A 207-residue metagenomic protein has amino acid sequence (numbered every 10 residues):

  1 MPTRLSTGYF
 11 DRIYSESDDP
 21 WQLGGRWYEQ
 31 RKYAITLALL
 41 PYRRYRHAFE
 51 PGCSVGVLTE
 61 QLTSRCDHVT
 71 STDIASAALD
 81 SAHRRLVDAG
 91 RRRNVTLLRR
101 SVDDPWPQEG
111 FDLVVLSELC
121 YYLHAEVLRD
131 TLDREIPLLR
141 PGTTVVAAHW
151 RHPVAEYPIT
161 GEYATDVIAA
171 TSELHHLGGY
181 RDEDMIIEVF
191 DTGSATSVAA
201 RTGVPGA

Functional and structural regions predicted by a protein language model:
M1-P51, V55-E109, L123-A207: Class I (Rossmann-like) S-adenosyl-L-methionine-dependent methyltransferase catalytic domain, capturing the SAM-binding
V115: A conserved beta-strand element that flanks and buttresses the S-adenosyl-L-methionine
L119: Hydrophobic adenine-recognition pocket in adenosine-nucleotide-binding enzymes
